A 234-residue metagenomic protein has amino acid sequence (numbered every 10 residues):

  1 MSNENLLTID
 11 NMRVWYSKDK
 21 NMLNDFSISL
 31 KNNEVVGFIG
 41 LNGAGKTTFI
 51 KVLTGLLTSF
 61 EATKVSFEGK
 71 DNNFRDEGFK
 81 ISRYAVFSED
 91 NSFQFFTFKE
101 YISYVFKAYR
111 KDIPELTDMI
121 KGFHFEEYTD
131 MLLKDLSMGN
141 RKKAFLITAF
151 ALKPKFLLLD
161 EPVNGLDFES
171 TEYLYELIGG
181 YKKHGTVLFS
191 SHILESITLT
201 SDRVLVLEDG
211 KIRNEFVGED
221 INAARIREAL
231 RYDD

Functional and structural regions predicted by a protein language model:
M1-D25: A short, flexible loop at the N-terminus of ABC-type nucleotide-binding domains that lies
I39-L41: The feature captures the beta-strand-to-loop junction immediately N-terminal to the Walker
T54: Helix-to-loop junction immediately C-terminal to a conserved catalytic motif
A62-F79: Conserved ABC transporter NBD signature motif
S103, I113-T129: Conserved ABC ATPase "signature" region
L157-E161: Catalytic Walker B motif of ABC-type/P-loop ATPase nucleotide-binding domains
T171-K183: Helical segment within the ABC ATPase nucleotide-binding domain
